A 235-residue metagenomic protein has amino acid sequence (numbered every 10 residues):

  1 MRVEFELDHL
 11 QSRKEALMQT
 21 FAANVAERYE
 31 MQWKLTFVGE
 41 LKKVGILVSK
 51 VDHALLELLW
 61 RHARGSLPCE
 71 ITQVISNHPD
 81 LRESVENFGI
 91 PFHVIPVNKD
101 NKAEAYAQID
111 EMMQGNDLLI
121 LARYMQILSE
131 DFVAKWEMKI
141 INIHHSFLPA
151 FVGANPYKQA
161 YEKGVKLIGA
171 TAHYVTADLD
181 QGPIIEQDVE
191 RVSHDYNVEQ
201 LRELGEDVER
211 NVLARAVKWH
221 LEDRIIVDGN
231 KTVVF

Functional and structural regions predicted by a protein language model:
M1-G39: A conserved regulatory-domain signal marking ACT and ACT-like small-molecule sensing domains and adjacent regulatory
L41-V44, K139: Residues that mark the start of a beta-strand
V44-H53: Short, glycine-rich nucleotide/cofactor-binding loops
D52-R64: Histidine-anchored nucleotide/phosphate-binding helix
C69-T72, P91-P96, K139-H144: Short hydrophobic/aromatic-enriched beta-strand-loop microsegments
E70-D80: Short internal beta-strands
N77-H78, N101-A105, D117-F235: Donor/substrate-binding cores of folate-linked one-carbon enzymes
E86, I90-N116: Adenosine-nucleotide cofactor-binding segment
